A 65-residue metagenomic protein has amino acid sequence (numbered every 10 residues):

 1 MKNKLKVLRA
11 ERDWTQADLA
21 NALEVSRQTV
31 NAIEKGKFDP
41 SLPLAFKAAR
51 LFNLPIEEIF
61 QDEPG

Functional and structural regions predicted by a protein language model:
N3-A22: Short basic helix-loop element that most often maps to the first helix and adjoining turn of HTH DNA-binding modules
D18, T29, E58: Residues in the helix-turn-helix
A22, I33, D62: Residues in the recognition helix of alpha-helical DNA-binding motifs
V25-F38: Recognition helix of helix-turn-helix/homeodomain-like DNA-binding domains that insert into the DNA major groove
P43-E58: DNA major-groove recognition helix of helix-turn-helix/homeodomain DNA-binding modules
E58-G65: Short amphipathic recognition helices of helix-turn-helix/homeodomain-type DNA-binding modules
